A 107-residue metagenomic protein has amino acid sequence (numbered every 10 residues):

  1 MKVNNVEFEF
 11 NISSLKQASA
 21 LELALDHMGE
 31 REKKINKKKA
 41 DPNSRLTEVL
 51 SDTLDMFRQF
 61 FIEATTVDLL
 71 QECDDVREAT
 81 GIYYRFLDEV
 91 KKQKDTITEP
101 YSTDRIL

Functional and structural regions predicted by a protein language model:
M1-L46: Short N-terminal mixed-charge amphipathic segments
E22, S51-D55, R77-Y84: Non-catalytic, well-ordered alpha-helical scaffold segments
H27, R31-K38, F60-E63, E89 (+1 more regions): Surface-exposed polar/charged interaction patches
N43-E72: Short hydrophobic interaction/assembly module
A64-L107: C-terminal charged interaction modules
